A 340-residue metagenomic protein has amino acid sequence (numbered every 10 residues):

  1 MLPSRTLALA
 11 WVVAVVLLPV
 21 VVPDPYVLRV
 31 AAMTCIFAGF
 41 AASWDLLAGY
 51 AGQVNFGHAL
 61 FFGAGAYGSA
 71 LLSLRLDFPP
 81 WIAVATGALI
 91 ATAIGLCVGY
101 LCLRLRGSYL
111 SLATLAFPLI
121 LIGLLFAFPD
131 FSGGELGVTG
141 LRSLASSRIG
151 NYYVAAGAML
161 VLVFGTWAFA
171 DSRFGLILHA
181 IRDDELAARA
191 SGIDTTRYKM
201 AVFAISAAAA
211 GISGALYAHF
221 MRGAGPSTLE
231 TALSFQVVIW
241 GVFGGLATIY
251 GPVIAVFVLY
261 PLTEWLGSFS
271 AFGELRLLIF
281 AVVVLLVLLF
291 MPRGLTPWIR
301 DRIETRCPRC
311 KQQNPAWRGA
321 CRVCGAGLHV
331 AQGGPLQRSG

Functional and structural regions predicted by a protein language model:
M1-G340: Transmembrane alpha-helices and adjacent helix-loop boundaries
